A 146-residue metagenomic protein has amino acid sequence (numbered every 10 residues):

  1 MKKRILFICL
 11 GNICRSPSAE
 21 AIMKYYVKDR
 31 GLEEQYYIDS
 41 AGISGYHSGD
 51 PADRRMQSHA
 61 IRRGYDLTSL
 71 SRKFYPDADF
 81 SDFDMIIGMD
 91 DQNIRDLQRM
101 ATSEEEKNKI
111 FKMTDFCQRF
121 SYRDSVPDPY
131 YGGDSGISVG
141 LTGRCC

Functional and structural regions predicted by a protein language model:
M1-F83: Conserved active-site segments centered on acidic
S16, D90-D91: Helix N-cap/beta->alpha junction signal
M85, D91-C146: Phosphate-binding/catalytic loops
